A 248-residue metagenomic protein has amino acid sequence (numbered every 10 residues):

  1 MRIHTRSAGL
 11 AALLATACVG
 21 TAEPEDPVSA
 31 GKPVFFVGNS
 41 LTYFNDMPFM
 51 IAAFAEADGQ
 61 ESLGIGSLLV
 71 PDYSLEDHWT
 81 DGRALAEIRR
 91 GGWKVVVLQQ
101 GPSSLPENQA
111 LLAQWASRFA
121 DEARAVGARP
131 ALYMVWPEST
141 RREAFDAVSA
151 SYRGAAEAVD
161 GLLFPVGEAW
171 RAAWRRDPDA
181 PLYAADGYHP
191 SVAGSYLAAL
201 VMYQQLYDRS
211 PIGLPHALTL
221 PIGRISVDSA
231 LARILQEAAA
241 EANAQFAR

Functional and structural regions predicted by a protein language model:
M1-A8: Bacterial N-terminal signal peptides that target proteins for export
G9-A17: Bacterial N-terminal signal peptides
V19-A22: Bacterial signal peptide processing site
E25-P33: N-terminal low-complexity, Pro/Thr/Ser-rich intrinsically disordered segments that act as propeptides or flexible
K32-V37, L41-Q114, R124: Conserved SGNH/GDSL esterase-like catalytic core that processes O-acyl groups on lipids and polysaccharides
L85-Y196, L200, Q204-L206, G213: Alpha-helical cap/lid subdomain in secreted, periplasmic, or secretory-pathway luminal O-acyl-processing enzymes
H189, L200-R248: Conserved catalytic region of serine esterases and O-acyltransferases that act on ester linkages in lipids
